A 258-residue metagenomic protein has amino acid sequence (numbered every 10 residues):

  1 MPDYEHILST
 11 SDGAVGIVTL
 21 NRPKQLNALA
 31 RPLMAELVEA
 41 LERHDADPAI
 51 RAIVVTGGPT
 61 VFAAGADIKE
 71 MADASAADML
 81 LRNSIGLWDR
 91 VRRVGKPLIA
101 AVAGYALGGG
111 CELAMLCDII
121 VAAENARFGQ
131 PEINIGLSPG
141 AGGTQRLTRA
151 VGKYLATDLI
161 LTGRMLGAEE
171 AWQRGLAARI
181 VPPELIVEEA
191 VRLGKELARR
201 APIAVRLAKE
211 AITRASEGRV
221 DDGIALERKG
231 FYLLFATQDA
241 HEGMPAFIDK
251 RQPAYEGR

Functional and structural regions predicted by a protein language model:
M1-G58, D89: Conserved CoA-thioester-binding segment of acyl-CoA-metabolizing enzymes
V18, R22, L37, V55 (+6 more regions): Terminal peptide-recognition signature
P32, E36, N83, R90 (+5 more regions): Charged catalytic carboxylate motif
A35, G57-R93, A106, N134-G136 (+1 more regions): Glycine- (often His-adjacent) and acidic-residue-rich active-site loop that binds/positions the CoA thioester
R92-V205, Y232-T237, H241-P245, R251 (+1 more regions): Crotonase-fold acyl-CoA enzyme core
K209-G218: Short, charged, surface-exposed hinge/linker loops at domain edges that act as mobile lids or interdomain connectors
